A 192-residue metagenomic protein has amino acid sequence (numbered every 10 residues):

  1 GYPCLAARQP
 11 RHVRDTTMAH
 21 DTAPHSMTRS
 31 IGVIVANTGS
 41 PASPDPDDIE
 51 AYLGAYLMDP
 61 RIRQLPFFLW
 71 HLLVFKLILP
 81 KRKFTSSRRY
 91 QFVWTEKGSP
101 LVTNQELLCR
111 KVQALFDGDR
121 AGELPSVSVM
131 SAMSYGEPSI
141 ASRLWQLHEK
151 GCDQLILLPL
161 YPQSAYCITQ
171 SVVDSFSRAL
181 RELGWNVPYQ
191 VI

Functional and structural regions predicted by a protein language model:
P10: Cationic, low-complexity basic patches in intrinsically disordered or flexible, solvent-exposed regions
A19-I192: Active-site-proximal alpha-helix that buttresses catalytic centers in soluble enzyme cores
